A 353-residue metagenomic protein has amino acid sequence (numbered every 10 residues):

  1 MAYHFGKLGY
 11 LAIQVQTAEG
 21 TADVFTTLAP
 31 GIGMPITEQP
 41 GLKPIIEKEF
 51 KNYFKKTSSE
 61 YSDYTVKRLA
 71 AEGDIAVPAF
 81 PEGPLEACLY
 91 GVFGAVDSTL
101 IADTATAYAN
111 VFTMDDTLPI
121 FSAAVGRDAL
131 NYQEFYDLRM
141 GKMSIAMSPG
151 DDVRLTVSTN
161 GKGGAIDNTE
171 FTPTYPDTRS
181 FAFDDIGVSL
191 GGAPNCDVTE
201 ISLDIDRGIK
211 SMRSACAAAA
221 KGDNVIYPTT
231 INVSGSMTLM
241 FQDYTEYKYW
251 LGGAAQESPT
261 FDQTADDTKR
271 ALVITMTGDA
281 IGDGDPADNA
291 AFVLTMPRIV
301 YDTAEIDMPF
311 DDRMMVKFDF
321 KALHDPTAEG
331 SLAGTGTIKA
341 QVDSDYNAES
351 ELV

Functional and structural regions predicted by a protein language model:
M1-V353: Signature of extracytoplasmic/envelope-associated structural regions
